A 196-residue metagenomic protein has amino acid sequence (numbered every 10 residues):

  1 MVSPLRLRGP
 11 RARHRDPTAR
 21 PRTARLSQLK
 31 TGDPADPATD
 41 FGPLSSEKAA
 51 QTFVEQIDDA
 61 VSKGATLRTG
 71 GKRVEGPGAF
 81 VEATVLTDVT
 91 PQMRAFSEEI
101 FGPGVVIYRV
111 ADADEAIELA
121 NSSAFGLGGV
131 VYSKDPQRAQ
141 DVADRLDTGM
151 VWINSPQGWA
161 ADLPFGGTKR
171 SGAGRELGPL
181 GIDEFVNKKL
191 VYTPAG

Functional and structural regions predicted by a protein language model:
M1-V2: Extended low-complexity, polyampholyte segments enriched in Ser/Thr/Pro and acidic residues
R8-A124: NAD(P)-dependent aldehyde/semialdehyde dehydrogenase
K30-T31, R73, F80-G196: Conserved C-terminal structural/oligomerization subdomain of aldehyde/semialdehyde dehydrogenase
